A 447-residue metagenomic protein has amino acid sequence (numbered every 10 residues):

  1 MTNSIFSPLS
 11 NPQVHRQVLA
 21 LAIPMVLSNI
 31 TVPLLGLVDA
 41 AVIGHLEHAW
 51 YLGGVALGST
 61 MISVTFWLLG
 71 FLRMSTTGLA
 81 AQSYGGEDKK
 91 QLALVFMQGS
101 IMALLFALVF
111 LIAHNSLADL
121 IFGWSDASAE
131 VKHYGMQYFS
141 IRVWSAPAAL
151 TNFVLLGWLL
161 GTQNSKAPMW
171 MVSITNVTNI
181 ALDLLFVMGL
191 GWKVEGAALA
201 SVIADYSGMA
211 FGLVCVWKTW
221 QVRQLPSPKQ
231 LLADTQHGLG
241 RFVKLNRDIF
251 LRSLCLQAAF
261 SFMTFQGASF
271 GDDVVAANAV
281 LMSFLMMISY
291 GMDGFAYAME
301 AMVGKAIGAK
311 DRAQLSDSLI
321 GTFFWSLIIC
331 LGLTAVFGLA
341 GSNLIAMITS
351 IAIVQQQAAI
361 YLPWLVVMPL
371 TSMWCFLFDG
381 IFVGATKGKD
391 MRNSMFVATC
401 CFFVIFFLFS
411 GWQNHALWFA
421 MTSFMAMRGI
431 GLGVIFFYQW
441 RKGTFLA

Functional and structural regions predicted by a protein language model:
M1-A22, A80-P147, G191-R247, V303-M368 (+1 more regions): Short alpha-helical transmembrane segments in multi-pass integral membrane proteins
L9-L46, T60-S75, L79, L104-L108 (+5 more regions): N-terminal transmembrane alpha-helices
A20-D39, I141, N152, T175 (+4 more regions): Transmembrane helical elements of multi-pass membrane transporters/channels
M25, N29, A41, G78 (+16 more regions): Transmembrane alpha-helix boundary and packing residues in multipass membrane permease domains and related
N29-P33, W67, A107, L111 (+12 more regions): Residue-level hotspots within the lipid-embedded alpha helices of multi-pass solute transporters
L34-G53, F122-A129, L185-W192, F250 (+3 more regions): Helix-terminus/linker motif at the lipid-water interface of multi-pass membrane proteins
L52-I112, A149-P168, A277-A335, L339 (+2 more regions): Small-residue-rich hydrophobic transmembrane alpha-helices
G70-R73, I141-L160, P168-N176, A197-L213 (+4 more regions): Short runs within selected transmembrane alpha-helices of multi-pass transporters and secretion channels
